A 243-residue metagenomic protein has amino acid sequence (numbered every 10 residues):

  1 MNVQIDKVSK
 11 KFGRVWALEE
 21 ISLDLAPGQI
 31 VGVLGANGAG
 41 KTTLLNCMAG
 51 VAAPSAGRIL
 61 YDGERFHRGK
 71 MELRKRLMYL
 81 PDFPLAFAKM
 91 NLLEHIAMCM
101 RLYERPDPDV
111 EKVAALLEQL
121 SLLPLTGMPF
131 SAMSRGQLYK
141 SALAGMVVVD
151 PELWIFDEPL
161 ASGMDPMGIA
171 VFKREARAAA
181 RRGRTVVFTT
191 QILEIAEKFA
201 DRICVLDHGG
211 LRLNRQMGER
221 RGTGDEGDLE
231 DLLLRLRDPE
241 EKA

Functional and structural regions predicted by a protein language model:
L34-A36: The feature captures the beta-strand-to-loop junction immediately N-terminal to the Walker
A49: Helix-to-loop junction immediately C-terminal to a conserved catalytic motif
G57-R68, E72-L73: Conserved ABC transporter NBD signature motif
A97, R101, P108-L125: Conserved ABC ATPase "signature" region
V148-E152: A short, proline-enriched helix->beta-strand linker immediately N-terminal to the Walker B motif in ABC-type P-loop
W154-E158: Catalytic Walker B motif of ABC-type/P-loop ATPase nucleotide-binding domains
